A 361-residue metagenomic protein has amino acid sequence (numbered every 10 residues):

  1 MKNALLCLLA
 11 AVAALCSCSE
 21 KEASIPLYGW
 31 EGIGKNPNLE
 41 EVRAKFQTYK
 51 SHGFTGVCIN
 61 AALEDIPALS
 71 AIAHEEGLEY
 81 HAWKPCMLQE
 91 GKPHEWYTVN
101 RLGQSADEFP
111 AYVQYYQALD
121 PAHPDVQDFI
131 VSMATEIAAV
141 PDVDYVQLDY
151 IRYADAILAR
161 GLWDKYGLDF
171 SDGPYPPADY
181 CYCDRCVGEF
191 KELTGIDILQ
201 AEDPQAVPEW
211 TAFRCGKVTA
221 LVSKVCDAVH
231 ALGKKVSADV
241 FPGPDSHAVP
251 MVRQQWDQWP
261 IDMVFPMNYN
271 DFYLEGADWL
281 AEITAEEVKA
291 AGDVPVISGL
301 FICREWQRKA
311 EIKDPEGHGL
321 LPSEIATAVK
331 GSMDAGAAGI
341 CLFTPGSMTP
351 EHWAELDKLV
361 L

Functional and structural regions predicted by a protein language model:
A10-S24: Bacterial Sec-dependent signal peptides at the C-terminal "C-region" and cleavage site
E20-K45, A238-P242, C303: Boundary/entry segment of secreted carbohydrate-active catalytic domains
I33-K50, V126-I137, D245-W259, L280 (+1 more regions): Short, acidic/polar
K35-D65, V140-Y145, W256-M263, S332-G339: Catalytic domains of carbohydrate-active enzymes, especially glycoside hydrolases
A44-Y49, F54-N100, E209-G233: Aromatic-lined substrate-binding rim segments of carbohydrate-active enzymes
H81-V140, L158, P315-G319, S323-A328: Active-site-adjacent "subsite" loops/lids of carbohydrate-active enzymes
Y112-I261, M267-L274: Polysaccharide-binding and catalytic clefts of secreted carbohydrate-active enzymes
P266-A277, V294-L361: Substrate-binding cleft of secreted/luminal carbohydrate-active enzymes
